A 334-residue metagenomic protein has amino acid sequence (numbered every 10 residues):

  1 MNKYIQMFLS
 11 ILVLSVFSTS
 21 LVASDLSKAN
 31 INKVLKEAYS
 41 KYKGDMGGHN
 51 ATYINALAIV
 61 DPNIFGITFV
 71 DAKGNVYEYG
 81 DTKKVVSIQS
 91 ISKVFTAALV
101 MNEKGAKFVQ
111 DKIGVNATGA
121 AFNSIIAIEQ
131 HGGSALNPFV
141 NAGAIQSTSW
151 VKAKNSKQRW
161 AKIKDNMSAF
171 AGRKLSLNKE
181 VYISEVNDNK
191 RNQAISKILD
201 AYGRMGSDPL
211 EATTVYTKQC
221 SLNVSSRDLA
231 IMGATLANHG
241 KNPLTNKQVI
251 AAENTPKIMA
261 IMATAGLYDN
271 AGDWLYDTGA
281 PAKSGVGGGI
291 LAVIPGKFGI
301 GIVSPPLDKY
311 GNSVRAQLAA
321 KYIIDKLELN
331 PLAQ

Functional and structural regions predicted by a protein language model:
M1-L9: Bacterial N-terminal signal peptides that target proteins for export
L26-K41, D45-G47, V100-Q219, T235: Active-site-adjacent helix/loop patches that line small-molecule binding or acyl-intermediate pockets
K43-Y79, L291-A292: A short, well-structured edge-of-sheet supersecondary motif
L57-V60, A135-N137, N187, G279-K283 (+1 more regions): Short Gly/Pro-enriched turn/cap motifs at secondary-structure boundaries
G74, V86-Q110, M232, I300: Active-site SXXK
N238-Q334: Structured C-terminal helix/loop/strand segments within mature extracytoplasmic catalytic/sensor domains
